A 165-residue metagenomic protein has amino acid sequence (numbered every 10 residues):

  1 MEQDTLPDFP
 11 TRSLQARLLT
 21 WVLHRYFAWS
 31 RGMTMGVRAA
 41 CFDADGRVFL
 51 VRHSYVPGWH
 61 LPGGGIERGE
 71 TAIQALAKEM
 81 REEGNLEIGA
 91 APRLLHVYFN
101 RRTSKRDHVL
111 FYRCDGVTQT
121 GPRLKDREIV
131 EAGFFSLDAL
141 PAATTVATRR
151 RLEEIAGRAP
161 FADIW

Functional and structural regions predicted by a protein language model:
E2, L6, P57-G58, R127-W165: Nudix hydrolase/Nudix homology domain
E2-R38: Acidic, metal-coordinating catalytic segment for phosphate/diphosphate chemistry, firing primarily on the Nudix
M35-V37, G46, H108-L110, V130: Change "...and in nucleic-acid phosphodiester-cleaving endonucleases..." to "...and in nucleic-acid processing enzymes
C41, F111-D115, G133-S136: Short, well-ordered beta-strand micro-motif
H53: Short loop/turn segments immediately following the C-termini of beta-strands
L61-L94: The catalytic Nudix box helix
Y98-G121, T148, I155-A156: Active-site-adjacent beta-strand/loop module that shapes the phosphate/pyrophosphate-binding cleft
